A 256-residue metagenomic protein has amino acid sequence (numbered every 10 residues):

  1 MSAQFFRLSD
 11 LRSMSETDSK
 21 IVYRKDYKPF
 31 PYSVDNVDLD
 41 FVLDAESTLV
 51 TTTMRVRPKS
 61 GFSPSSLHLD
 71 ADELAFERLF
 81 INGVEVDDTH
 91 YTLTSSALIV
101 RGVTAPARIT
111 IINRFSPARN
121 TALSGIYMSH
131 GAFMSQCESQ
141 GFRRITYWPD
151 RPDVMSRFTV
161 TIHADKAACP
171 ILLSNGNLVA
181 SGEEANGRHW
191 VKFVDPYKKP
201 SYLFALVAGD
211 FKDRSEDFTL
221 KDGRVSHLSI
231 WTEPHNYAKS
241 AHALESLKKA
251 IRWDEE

Functional and structural regions predicted by a protein language model:
A3-L49, Y127-Q136, W148-P152: N-terminal, polar/Ser/Thr-rich
V34-D40, T94-V100, F142-Y147, S174-N177: Short structured motifs
N36-D38, S47-T53, P64-S66, A97 (+3 more regions): Intrinsic-disorder/low-complexity, polar/charged segments enriched in Ser/Thr/Lys/Arg/Asp/Glu/Gln
D40-V42, T53-R55, D70, F80 (+4 more regions): Residue-level recognition of well-ordered beta-strand positions that form the cores of beta-sheet-rich folds across
V50, C137-Q140, W148-E256: Hydrophobic helix-coil surface modules that form long, contiguous segments used for peptide/substrate interaction
T53-L74, Y147-D150, S156-D165: Surface-exposed beta-strand/loop patches in extracellular or lumenal glycoproteins
K59-L67, A71-S129, E184-G187: A surface-exposed beta-strand-loop module
L98, G102-P170: Surface-exposed, acidic/Ser/Thr-rich flexible loop segments
